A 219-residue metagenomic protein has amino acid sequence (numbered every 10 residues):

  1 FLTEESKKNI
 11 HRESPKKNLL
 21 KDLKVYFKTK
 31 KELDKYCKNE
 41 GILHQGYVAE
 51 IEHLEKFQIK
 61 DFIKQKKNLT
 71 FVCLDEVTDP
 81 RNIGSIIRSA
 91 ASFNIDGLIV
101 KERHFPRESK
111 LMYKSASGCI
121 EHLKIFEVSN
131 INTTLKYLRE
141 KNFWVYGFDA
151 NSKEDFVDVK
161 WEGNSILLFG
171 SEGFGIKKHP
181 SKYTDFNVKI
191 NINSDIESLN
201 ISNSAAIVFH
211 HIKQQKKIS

Functional and structural regions predicted by a protein language model:
F1-K64: N-terminal positively charged helical leader segments and presequences
L2, S6, H11-D22, K66-K153: RNA substrate-binding interface of SAM-dependent RNA methyltransferases
K24-F27, I125, N187: Generic structural signal for residues in well-ordered beta-strands
L43-Y47, K114-C119, E162-I166: Short, hinge-like loop/turn segments at secondary-structure boundaries
Q58, N130-T134, D155-V157, I176: Short acidic active-site motifs
I59-Q65, Y137-E140, V157-W161: Short amphipathic alpha-helix with an adjacent loop that forms part of the alpha/beta core around
S92, Y113-S117, S181-S219: Structured adenosyl-cofactor binding patch, chiefly the S-adenosyl-L-methionine
Y146-N200: Active-site/ligand-binding-proximal alpha/beta "capping" segment
